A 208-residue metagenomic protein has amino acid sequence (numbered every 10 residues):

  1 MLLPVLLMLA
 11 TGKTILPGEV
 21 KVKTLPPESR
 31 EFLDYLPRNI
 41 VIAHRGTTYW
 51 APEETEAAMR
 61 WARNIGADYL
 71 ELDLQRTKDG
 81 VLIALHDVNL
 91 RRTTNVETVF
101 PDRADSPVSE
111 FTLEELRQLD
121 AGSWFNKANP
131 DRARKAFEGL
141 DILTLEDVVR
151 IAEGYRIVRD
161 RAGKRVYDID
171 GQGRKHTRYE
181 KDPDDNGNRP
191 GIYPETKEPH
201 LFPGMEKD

Functional and structural regions predicted by a protein language model:
L2, L6-D208: Phosphate-group recognition and catalysis centered on beta-loop-alpha active-site segments
